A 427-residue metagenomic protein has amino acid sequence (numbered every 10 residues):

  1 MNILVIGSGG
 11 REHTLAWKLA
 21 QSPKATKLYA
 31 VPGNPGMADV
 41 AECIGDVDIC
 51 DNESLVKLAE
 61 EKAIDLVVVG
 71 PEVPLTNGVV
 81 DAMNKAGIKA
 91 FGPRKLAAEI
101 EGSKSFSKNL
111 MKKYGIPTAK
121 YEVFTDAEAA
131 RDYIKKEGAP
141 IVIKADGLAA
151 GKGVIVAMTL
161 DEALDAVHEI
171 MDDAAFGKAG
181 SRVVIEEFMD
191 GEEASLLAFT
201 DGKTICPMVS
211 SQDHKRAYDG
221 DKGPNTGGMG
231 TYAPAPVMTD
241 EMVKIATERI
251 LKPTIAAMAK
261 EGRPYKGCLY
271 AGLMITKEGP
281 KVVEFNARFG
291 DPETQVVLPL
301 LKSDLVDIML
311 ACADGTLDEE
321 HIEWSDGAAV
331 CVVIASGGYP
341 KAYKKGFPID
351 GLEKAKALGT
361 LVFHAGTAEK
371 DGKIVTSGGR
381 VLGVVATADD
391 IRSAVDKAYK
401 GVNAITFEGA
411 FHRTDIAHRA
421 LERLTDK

Functional and structural regions predicted by a protein language model:
M1-K95: ATP-binding N-terminal substructure of ATP-dependent carboxylate-amine bond-forming enzymes
Q21-P23, G36-A38, E61, F91 (+13 more regions): Solvent-exposed alpha-helices and their adjacent loops that cap or buttress functional pockets in soluble metabolic
C43-C50, E122-D126, A157: Short acidic-hydrophobic, aromatic-tinged amphipathic segments that line or gate anion-handling sites
F91-G153: A conserved helix-loop-beta module that forms one wall/lid of the active-site cleft in ATP-utilizing catalytic domains
G153-T294: Internal nucleotide-binding/catalytic subdomain
T247-L269, N286-A357: Active-site "cap" helix and flanking loop/linker of ATP-utilizing ligase/carboxylase catalytic domains
A311-K427: Peripheral (often C-terminal) accessory segments that flank ATP-dependent C-N-forming ligase machineries
